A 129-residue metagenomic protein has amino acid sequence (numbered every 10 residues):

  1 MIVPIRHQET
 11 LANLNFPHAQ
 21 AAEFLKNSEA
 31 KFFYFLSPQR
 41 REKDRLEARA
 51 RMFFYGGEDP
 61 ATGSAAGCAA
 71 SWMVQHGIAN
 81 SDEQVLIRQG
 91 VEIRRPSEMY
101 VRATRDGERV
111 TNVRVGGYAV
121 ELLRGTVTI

Functional and structural regions predicted by a protein language model:
M1-I129: Active-site proximal loop and beta-alpha junction motif in alpha/beta enzyme cores
